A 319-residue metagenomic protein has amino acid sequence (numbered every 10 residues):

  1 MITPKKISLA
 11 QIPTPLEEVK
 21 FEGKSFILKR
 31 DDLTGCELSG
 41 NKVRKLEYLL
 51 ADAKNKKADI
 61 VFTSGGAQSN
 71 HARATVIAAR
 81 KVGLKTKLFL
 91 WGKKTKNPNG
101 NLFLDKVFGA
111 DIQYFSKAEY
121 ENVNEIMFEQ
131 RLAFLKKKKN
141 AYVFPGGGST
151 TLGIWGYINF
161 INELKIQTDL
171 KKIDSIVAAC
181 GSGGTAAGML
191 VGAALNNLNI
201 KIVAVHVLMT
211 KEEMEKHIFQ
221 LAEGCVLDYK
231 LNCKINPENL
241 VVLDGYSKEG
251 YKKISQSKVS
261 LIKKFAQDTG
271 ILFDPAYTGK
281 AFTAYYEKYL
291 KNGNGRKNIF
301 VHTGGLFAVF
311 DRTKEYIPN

Functional and structural regions predicted by a protein language model:
M1-N319: PLP-dependent amino-acid enzyme catalytic core
